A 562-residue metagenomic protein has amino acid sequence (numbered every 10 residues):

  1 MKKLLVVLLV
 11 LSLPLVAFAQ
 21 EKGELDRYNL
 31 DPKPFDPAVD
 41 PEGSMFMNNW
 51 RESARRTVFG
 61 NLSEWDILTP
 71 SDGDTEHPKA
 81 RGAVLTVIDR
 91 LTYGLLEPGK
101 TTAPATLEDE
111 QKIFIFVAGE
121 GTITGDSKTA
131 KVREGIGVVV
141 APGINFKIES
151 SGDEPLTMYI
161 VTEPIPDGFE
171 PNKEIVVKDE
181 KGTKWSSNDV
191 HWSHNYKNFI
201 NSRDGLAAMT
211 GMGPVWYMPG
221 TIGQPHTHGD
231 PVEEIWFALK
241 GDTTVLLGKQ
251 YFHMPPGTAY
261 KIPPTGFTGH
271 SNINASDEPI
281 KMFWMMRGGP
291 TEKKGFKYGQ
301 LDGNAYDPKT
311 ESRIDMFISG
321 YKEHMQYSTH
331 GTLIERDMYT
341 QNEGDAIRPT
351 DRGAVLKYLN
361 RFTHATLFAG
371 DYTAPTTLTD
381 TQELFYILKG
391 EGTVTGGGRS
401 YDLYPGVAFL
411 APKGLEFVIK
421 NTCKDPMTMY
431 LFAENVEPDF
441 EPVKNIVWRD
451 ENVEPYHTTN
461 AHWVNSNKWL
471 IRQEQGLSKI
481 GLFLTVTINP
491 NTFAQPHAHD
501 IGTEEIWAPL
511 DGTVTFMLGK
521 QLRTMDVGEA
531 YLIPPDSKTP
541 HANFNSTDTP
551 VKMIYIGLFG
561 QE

Functional and structural regions predicted by a protein language model:
M1-L4: Positively charged n-region of N-terminal signal peptides that target proteins for export
V6-P14: Bacterial N-terminal signal peptides
L15-A19: Sec/Tat signal peptide C-region and signal peptidase I cleavage site
Q20-V87, I160-G211, K293-R361, A374 (+2 more regions): A short, N-terminal "cap"/entry segment at the start of jelly-roll beta-barrel domains of the cupin/DSBH fold
S71-K79, R90-E108, G213-G229, G344-T350 (+3 more regions): Conserved short histidine dyad/triad with adjacent acidic residue
D109-T122, P231-T244, G248, D380-T393 (+2 more regions): Glycine- and acidic-residue-biased ligand/ion/polar-headgroup-sensing regions
S127-P142, K249-T265, G398-K413, K520-D536: Short acidic-glycine-tyrosine-enriched beta hairpin
P142-G168, T258, P264-K293, T381 (+3 more regions): Ligand-binding loop in jelly-roll beta-barrel domains
